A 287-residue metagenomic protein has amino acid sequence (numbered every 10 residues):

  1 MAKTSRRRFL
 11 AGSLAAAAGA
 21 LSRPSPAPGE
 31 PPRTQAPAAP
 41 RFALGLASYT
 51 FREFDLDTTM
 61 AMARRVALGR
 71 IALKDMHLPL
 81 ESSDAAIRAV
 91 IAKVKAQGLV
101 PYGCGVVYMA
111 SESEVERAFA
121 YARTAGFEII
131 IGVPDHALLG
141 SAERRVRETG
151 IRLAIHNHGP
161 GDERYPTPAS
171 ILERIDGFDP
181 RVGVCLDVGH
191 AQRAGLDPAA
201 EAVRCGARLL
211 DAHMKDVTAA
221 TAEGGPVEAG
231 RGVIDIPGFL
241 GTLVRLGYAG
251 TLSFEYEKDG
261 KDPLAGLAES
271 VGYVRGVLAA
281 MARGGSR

Functional and structural regions predicted by a protein language model:
M1, A47-T50, V106, I130 (+3 more regions): Short N-terminal micro-motifs specific to bacterial/archaeal maturation and metal-cluster initiation sites
A2-A43, E53-V66, R123, P168 (+2 more regions): Histidine-acidic metal/acid-base catalytic patches
L14, A18, D57-M60, K93 (+4 more regions): Active-site acidic/histidine proton-transfer and metal-coordination neighborhood in alpha/beta enzyme cores
F42-A47, I71-L73, P101-V106, I130-G132 (+4 more regions): Hydrophobic faces of well-ordered beta-strands that scaffold small-molecule active sites in alpha/beta enzyme cores
A47-F51, K74-L78, V106-M109, D135 (+4 more regions): Active-site beta-loop-alpha junctions enriched in small/polar residues
A72-A89: Glycine-rich, proline-tolerant flexible connector loops at the mouths of alpha/beta enzymes
L80, L139, T221: Short glycine-rich, flexible loops that bind phosphorylated cofactors or substrates
